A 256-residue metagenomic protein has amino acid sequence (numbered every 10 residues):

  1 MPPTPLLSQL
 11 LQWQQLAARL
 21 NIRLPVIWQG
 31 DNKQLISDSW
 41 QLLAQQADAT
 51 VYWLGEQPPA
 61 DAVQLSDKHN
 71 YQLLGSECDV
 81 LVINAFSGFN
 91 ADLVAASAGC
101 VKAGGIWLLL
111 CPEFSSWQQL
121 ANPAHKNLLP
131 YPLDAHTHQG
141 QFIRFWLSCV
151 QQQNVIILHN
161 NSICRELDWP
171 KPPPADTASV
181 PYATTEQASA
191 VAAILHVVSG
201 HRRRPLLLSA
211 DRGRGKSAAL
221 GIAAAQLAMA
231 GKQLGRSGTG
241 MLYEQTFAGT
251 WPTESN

Functional and structural regions predicted by a protein language model:
P2-W13, S179-R204: N-terminal pre-P-loop "Q-motif" helix
R23-D31, L42-A44, A49-E56, L206-A210 (+2 more regions): Conserved RecA-like ASCE P-loop NTPase motor core of nucleic-acid helicases/translocases
I36, K216-S217: Conserved lysine of the Walker
E56-D79, L234-N256: Inter-Walker segment of RecA-like/P-loop motor cores
Q72-K171: N-terminal accessory nucleic-acid engagement/regulatory domains that precede and modulate ATP-driven motor cores
D168-V180: Conserved adenine-nucleotide phosphate-binding loops and their immediately adjacent elements
A219, A223: Hydrophobic positions on the alpha1 helix immediately C-terminal to the Walker A/P-loop
A224, A228-M229: Gly/Ala-rich phosphate-binding loop of Rossmann-like dinucleotide-binding domains, activating on the conserved
